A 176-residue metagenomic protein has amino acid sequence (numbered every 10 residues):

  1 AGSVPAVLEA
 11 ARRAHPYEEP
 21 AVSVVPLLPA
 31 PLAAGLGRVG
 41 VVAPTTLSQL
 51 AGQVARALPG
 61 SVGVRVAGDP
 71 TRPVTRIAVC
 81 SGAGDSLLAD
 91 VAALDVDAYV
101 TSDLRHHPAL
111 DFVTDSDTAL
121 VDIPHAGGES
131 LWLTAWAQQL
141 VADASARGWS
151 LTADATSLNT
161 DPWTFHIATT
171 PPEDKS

Functional and structural regions predicted by a protein language model:
A1-S176: Hydrophobic structural segments
